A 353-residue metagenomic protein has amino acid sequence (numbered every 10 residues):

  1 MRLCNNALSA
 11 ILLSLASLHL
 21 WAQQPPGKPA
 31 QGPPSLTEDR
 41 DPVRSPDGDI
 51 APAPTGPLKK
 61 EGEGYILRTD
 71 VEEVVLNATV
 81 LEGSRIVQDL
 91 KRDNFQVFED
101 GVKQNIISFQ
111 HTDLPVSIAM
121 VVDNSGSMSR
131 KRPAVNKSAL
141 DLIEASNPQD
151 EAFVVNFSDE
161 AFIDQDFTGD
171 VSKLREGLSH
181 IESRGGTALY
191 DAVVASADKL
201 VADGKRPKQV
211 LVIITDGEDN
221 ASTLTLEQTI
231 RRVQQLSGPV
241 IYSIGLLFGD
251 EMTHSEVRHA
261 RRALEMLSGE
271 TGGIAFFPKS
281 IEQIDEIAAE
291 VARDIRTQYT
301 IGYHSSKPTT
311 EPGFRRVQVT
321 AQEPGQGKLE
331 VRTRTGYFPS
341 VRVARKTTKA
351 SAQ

Functional and structural regions predicted by a protein language model:
M1-I11: Bacterial N-terminal signal peptides that target proteins for export
R2-C4, L18-Q23: N-terminal targeting peptides, primarily Sec-dependent signal peptides and immediately adjacent pre/propeptide regions
S9-H19: Bacterial N-terminal signal peptides
A22-Q353: Scaffold/interface architecture of coatomer-like assemblies
